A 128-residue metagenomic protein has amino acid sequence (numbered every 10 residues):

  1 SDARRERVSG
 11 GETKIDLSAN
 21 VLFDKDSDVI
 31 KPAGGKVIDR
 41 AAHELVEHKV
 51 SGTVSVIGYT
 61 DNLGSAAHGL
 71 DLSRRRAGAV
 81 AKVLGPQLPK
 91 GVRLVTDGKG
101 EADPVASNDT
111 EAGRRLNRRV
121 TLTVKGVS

Functional and structural regions predicted by a protein language model:
D2, R7, F23-I57, K82-P86 (+2 more regions): Periplasmic peptidoglycan-binding/anchoring modules of Gram-negative envelope and division proteins
A3-R4, S9-G11, D109-T110: Short beta-strand/turn micro-motifs at beta-sheet edges
R5, T13, L17, R75-A77: Generic low-polarity alpha-helical segments
G11-T13, L17-A19, D26, G52 (+2 more regions): Envelope-exposed proteins and targeting segments
T13-I15, L22, G64, A106-S107: Short, functionally important structural connectors and interaction interfaces within domains
N20, G35, A77: ATP/adenylate-binding site constellation spanning eukaryotic-like Ser/Thr protein kinases, ABC-transporter
V21-K31, L63-L70: Second-shell loop/turn segments in exported
Y59-S128: Periplasmic OmpA-like peptidoglycan-binding domain that tethers envelope proteins to the cell wall
